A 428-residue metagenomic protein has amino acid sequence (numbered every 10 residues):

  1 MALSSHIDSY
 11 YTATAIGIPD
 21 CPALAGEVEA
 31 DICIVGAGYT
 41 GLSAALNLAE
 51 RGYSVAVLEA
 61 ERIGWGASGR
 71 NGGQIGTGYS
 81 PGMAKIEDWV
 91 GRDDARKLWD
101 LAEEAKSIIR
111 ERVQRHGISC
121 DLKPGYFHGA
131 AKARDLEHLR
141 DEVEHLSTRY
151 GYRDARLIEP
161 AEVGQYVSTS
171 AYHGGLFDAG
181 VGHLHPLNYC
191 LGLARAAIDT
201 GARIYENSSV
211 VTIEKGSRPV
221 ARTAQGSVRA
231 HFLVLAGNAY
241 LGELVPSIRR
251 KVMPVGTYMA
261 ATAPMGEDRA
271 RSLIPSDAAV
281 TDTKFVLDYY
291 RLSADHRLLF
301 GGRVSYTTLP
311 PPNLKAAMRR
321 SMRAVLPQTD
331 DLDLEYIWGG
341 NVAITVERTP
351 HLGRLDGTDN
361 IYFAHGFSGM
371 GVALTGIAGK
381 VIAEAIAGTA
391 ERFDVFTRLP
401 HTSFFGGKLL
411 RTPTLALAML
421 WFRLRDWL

Functional and structural regions predicted by a protein language model:
M1-I32: Extreme N-terminal leader/targeting segments of oxidoreductases
A2-T14, P81-E87, I108-G125, A130-G192: Flavin (FAD/FMN) cofactor-binding and adjacent substrate-gating region of FAD-dependent oxidoreductase domains
V28-V57: N-terminal Rossmann-like FAD-binding beta1-loop-alpha1 element of flavoenzymes
N47, I63-D121, E137-R149, R271 (+1 more regions): Conserved FAD-binding subdomain of flavin-dependent enzymes
G69-G72, V181, E243, A279-F285 (+2 more regions): Glycine-rich phosphate/pyrophosphate-binding beta-alpha loops
S107, R115-K123, V210-T212, S227-D359: Active-site substrate-recognition segment that forms the wall of the catalytic cavity or substrate channel
E137, E144-H145, A171-H231: Helical element adjacent to the flavin cofactor pocket in flavoenzyme catalytic cores
T308-P310, K315-W427: C-terminal catalytic lobe of FAD-dependent flavoproteins
